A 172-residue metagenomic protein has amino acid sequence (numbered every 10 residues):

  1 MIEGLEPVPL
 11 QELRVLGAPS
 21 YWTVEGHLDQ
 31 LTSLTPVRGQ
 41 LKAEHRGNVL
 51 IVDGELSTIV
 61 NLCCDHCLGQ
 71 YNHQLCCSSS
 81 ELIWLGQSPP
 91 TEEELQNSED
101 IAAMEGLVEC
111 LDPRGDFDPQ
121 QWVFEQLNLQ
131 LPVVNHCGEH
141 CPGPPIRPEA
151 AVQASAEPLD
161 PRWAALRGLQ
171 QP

Functional and structural regions predicted by a protein language model:
M1-C63, L68: A positional/architectural concept
M1-Q11, C76, S80-P172: Charge-rich, low-complexity linker and terminal segments
D53, N72-S79: A short coil-to-beta-strand element that immediately follows conserved catalytic motifs
